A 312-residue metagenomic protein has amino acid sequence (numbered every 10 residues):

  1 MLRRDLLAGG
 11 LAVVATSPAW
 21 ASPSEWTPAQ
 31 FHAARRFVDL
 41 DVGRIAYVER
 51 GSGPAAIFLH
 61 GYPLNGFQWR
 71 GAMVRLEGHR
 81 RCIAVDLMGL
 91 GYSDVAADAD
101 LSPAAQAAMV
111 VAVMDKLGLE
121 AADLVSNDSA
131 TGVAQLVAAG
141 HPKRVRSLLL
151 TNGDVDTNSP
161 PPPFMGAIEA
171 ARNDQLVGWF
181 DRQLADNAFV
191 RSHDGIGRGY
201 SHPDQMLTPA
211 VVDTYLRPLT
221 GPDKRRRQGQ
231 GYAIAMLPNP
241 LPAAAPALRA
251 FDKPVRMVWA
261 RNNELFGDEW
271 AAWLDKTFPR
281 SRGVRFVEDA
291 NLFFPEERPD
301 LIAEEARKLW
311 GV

Functional and structural regions predicted by a protein language model:
D5-A21: N-terminal export signals
S22-R35, V42-I45, I83, L90-V125 (+3 more regions): Flexible "cap/lid" subdomain of the alpha/beta-hydrolase fold that forms the substrate-access gate
D39-D41, R50-G51, L76, R249-F251: Short, flexible hinge/linker loops that cap or flank conserved catalytic cores
E49-Y92: Conserved HGGG/HGGXW glycine-rich cap/lid loop of the alpha/beta-hydrolase fold
F67, G71, L136, D268-E269 (+1 more regions): Generic recognition of short, well-ordered alpha-helical segments
A290: Conserved short acidic donor-positioning loop in nucleotide-sugar-dependent glycosyltransferases
